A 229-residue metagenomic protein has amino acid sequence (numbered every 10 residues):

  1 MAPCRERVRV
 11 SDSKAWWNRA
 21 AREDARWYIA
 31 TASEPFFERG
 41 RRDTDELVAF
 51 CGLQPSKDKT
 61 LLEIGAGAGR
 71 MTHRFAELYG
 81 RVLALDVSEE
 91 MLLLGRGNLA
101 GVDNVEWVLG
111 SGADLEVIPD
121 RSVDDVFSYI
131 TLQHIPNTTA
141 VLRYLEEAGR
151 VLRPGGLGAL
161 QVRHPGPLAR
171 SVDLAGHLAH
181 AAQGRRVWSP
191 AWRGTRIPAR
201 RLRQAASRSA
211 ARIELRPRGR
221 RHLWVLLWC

Functional and structural regions predicted by a protein language model:
A2-S56: Conserved class I S-adenosyl-L-methionine
L62, A68-D114: Class I SAM-dependent methyltransferase SAM/SAH-binding core
E116-V126: A short acidic, Gly/Pro-enriched loop at the edge of an enzyme's catalytic core that lines a small-molecule cofactor
D125-T139: A short SAM/SAH-binding and catalytic strip from SAM-dependent methyltransferases
L142-P154: A short glycine-rich, Lys/Arg-flanked "PGG" loop and its adjoining helix->strand segment in the class I
G155-V162: Conserved beta-strand signature within the Rossmann-like core of class I S-adenosyl-L-methionine
H164-A205: C-terminal alpha-helical "lid/dimerization" subdomain adjacent to the S-adenosyl-L-methionine
S209-C229: Core SAM-dependent methyltransferase catalytic element
